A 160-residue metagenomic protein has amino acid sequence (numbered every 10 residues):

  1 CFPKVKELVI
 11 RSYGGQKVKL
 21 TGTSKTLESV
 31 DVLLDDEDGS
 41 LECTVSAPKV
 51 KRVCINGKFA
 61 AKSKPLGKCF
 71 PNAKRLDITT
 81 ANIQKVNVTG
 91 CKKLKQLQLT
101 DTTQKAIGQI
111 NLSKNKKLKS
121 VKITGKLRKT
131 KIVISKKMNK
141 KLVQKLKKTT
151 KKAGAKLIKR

Functional and structural regions predicted by a protein language model:
C1, S12, T23, L41 (+8 more regions): Small-residue (G/S/T/A) turn/hinge positions that recur once per unit in extracellular repeat modules
C1-I10, I110: Low-complexity/repetitive intrinsically disordered segments
F2, T21-S24, T44-A47, L66-F70 (+4 more regions): Hydrophobic anchor residues at the C-terminal helix/turn of individual leucine-rich repeat
V5, G15, L27-V30, V50-R52 (+7 more regions): Conserved hydrophobic position(s) of the canonical leucine-rich repeat
R11, T21, L33-D35, N56 (+7 more regions): Feature marks extracellular polysaccharide-active and adherence modules
Q16-L20, S24, I107-R160: Leucine-rich solenoid repeat scaffolds
V18-L20, L41-T44, V53, K62-P65 (+6 more regions): Canonical leucine-rich repeat
D31-D36, C43-S46, V53, G57 (+1 more regions): The feature captures the LRR N-terminal capping module
